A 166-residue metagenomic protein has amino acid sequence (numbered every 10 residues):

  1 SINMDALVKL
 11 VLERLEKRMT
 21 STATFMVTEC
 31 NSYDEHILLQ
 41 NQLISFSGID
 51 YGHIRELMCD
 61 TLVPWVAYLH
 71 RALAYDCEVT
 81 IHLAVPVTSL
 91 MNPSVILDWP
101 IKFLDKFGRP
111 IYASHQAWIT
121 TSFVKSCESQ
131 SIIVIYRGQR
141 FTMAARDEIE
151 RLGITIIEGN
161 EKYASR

Functional and structural regions predicted by a protein language model:
S1-R166: Intrinsic disorder
